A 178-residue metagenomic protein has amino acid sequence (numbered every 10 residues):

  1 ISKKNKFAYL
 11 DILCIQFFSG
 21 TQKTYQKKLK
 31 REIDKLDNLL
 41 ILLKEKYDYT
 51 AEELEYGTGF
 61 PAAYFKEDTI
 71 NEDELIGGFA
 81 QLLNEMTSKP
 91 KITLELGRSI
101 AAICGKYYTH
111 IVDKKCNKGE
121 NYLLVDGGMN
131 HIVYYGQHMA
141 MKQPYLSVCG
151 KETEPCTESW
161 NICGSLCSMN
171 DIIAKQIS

Functional and structural regions predicted by a protein language model:
I1, T21-K35, F65-K66, I70-E74 (+3 more regions): Active-site glycine- and acidic-residue-rich loops that bind and position anionic ligands or nucleotide-like cofactors
I1-E53, G78: Active-site-proximal beta-alpha core segment in soluble small-molecule metabolic enzymes
L10, K89-P90: A structural micro-motif
Q16-F18, E55, L124, N161: Conserved beta-strand segments that form the floor/walls of ligand-binding pockets within enzyme and binding domains
S19-T21, L54-A63, L96-S99: Glycine-rich beta-strand-to-loop/alpha-helix junction loops that act as flexible
L36, L75-T87: Alpha-helix-loop-beta-strand connector modules within alpha/beta enzyme cores
G78, K91-S178: Charged (often Lys/Glu-rich) extended helix/loop segments that serve as interaction or gating elements
